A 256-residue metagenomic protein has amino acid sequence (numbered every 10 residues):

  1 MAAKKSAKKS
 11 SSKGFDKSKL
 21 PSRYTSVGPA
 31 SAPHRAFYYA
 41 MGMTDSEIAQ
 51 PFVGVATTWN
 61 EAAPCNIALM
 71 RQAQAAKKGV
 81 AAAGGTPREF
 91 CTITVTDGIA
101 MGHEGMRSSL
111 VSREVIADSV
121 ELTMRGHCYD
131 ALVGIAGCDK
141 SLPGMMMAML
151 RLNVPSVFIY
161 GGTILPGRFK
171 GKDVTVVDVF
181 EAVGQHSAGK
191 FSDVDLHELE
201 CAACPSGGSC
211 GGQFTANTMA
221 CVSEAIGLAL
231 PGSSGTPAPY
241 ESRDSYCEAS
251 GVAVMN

Functional and structural regions predicted by a protein language model:
A2-E47, A82: N-terminal amphipathic/basic leader segments beginning at the initiator methionine
K4, K77-A81, D178-V179: Ligand-binding pocket scaffold of soluble enzyme catalytic domains
S18-L20, P51-F52, D193-D195: Short, flexible segments with low predicted structural confidence
P21, T25, M43, N60-A68 (+2 more regions): A short N-terminal beta->alpha junction/helix N-cap motif
S31-A32, Q74, D118, N217: A generic alpha-helix surface/boundary motif
S46-Y160: Long, structured ligand/cofactor-binding scaffold of large enzymes
S109-N256: Active-site cavity-forming subdomains of large catalytic enzyme subunits
